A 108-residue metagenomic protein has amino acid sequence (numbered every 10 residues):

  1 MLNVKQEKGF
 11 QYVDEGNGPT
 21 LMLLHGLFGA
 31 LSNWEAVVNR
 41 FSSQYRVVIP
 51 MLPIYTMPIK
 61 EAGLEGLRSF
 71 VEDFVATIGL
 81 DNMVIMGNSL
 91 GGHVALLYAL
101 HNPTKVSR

Functional and structural regions predicted by a protein language model:
M1-G9: N-terminal cap/lid segment of alpha/beta-hydrolase-fold proteins
V4, G29, G63-L67: Soluble or luminal CAZymes and related metallo-dependent hydrolases
E7, G16-G18, S43, A76-N82 (+1 more regions): Active-site acidic short loop of glycosyltransferases
K8-M57: Conserved HGGG/HGGXW glycine-rich cap/lid loop of the alpha/beta-hydrolase fold
A36, F70, V94: Short Gly/charged-rich anion-binding patches and loops
N39, V48-M86: Active-site loop/oxyanion-hole signature of alpha/beta-hydrolase fold enzymes
D81-R108: Conserved hydrolase catalytic core segment
